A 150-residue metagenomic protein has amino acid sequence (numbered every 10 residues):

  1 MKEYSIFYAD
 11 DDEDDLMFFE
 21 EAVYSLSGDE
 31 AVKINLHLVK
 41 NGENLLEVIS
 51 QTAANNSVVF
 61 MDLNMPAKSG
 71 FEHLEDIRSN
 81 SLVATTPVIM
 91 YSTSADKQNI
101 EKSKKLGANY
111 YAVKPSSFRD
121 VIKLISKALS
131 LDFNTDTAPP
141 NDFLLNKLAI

Functional and structural regions predicted by a protein language model:
E3, E72, A95-Y110, A128: Alpha4 helix (beta4-alpha4-beta5 surface) of REC/receiver domains from two-component response regulators
E3-Y24, V59: Conserved acidic segment of CheY-like receiver
E20, L36-V58: Acidic, metal-coordinating helix/loop segments flanking the phosphotransfer/catalytic sites of two-component signaling
N41, S69-E75: Acidic catalytic/metal-coordinating carboxylates
M65-P66: Receiver (REC) domain active-site loop signature in two-component systems and cognate sites in sensor histidine kinases
K114: A Lys-centered signature of the CheY-like receiver
D120, I125-S126, S130-I150: CheY-like receiver
